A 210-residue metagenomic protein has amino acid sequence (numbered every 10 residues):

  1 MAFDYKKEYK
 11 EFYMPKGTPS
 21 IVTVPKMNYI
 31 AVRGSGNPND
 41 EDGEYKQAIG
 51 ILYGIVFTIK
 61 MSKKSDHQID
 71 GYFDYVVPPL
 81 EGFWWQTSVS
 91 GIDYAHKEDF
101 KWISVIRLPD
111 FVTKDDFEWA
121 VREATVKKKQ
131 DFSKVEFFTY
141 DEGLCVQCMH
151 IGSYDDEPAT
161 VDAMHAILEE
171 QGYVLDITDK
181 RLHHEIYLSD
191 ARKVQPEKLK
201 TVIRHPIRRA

Functional and structural regions predicted by a protein language model:
M1-A210: A solvent-exposed interaction/effector surface
